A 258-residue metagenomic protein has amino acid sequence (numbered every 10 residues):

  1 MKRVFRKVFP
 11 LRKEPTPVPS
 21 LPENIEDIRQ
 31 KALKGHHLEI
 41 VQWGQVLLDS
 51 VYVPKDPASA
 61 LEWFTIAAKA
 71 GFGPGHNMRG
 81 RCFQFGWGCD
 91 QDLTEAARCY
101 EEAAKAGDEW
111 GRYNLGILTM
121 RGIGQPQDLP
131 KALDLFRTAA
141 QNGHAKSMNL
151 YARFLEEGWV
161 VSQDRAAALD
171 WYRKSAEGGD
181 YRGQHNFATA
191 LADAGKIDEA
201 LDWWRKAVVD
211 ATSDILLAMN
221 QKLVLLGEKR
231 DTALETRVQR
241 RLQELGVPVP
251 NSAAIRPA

Functional and structural regions predicted by a protein language model:
R3-V8, I215-A258: Terminal, low-structured helical/coil segments at or just beyond the last alpha-helical repeat
K34-H36, D49-V51, K69-G73, F85-W87 (+7 more regions): Short helix-capping/linker turns of helical repeat alpha-solenoids
Q42-D49, M78-F85, R112-R121, L150-E157 (+2 more regions): Hydrophobic face of amphipathic alpha-helices that form TPR/SEL1-like repeat modules and related alpha-solenoid
G73-P74, G107-G111, G143-S147, A176-Q184 (+2 more regions): Boundary/linker segments of alpha-helical solenoid repeat arrays
